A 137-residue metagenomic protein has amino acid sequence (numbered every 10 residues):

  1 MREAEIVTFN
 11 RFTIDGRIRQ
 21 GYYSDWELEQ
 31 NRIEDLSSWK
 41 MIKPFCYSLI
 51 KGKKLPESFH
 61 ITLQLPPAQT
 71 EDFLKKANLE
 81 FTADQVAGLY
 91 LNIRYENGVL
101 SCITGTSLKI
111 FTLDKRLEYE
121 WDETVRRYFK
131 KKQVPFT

Functional and structural regions predicted by a protein language model:
M1-M41: Charge-rich, low-complexity N-terminal segments
E3, V7, I42, L91 (+3 more regions): Generic alpha-helix detector with strongest preference for long hydrophobic helices that associate with membranes
R11, R19, A68-T70, L100 (+1 more regions): Generic "edge-of-domain/loop-turn" microfeature
G21-Y22, C46, R127: Intrinsically disordered, low-complexity N-terminal regions enriched in serine/proline/glycine with scattered basic
I33-V99: Surface-exposed, low-hydrophobicity interaction/linker segments
L100-T137: Mixed-charge, glycine-accented linear interaction segment located at domain edges/termini
